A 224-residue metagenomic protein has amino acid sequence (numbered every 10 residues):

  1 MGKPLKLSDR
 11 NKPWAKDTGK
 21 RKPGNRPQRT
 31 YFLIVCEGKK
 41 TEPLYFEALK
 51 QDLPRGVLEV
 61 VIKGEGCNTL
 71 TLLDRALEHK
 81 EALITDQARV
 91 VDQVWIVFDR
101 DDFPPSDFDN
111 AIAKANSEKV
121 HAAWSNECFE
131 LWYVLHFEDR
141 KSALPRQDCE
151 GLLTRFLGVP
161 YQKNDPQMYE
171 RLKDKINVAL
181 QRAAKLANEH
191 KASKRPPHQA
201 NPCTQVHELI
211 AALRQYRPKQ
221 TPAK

Functional and structural regions predicted by a protein language model:
M1-Y31, P43, E47-K63, I84-W95 (+1 more regions): C-terminal accessory helical subdomains adjacent to catalytic cores in phosphodiester- and nucleotide-handling enzymes
L33-V35: Conserved beta-strand elements of the Class I
E37-K39: Helix N-cap/beta->alpha junction signal
G66-N68: Short, charge-patterned binding micro-sites
L72-A88: Short, basic/hydrophobic alpha-helical segments
